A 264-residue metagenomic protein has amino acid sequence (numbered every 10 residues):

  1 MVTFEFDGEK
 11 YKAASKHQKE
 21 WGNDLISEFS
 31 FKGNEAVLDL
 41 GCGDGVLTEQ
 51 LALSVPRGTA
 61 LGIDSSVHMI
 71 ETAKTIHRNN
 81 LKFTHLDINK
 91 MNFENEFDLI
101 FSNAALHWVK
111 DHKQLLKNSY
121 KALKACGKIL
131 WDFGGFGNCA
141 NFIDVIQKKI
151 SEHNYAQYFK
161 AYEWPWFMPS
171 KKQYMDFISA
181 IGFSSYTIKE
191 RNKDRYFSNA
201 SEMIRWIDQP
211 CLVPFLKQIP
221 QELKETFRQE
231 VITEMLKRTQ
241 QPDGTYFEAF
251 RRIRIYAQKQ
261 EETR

Functional and structural regions predicted by a protein language model:
M1-E35, V46-Q50, M69-T72: Conserved class I S-adenosyl-L-methionine
I26, E49-A52, L116-Y120, Q147: A structural alpha-helix within SAM-dependent methyltransferase catalytic domains
L38-L40, D44-M91: Class I SAM-dependent methyltransferase SAM/SAH-binding core
V46, F167-R264: Conserved Class I S-adenosyl-L-methionine
N89-I100: A short acidic, Gly/Pro-enriched loop at the edge of an enzyme's catalytic core that lines a small-molecule cofactor
L99-H112: A short SAM/SAH-binding and catalytic strip from SAM-dependent methyltransferases
K113-K128: A short glycine-rich, Lys/Arg-flanked "PGG" loop and its adjoining helix->strand segment in the class I
L130-H153: Conserved class I S-adenosyl-L-methionine
